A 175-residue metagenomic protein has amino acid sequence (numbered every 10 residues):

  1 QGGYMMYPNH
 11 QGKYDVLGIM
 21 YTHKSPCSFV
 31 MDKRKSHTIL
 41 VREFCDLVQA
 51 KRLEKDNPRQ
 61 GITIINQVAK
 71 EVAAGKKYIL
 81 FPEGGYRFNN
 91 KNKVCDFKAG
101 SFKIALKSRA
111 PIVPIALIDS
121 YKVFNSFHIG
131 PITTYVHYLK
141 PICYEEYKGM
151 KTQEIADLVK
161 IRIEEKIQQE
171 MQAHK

Functional and structural regions predicted by a protein language model:
Q1-G2, R42, G100, I132: Glycine-centered flexibility motif
G2-P58: Catalytic core of membrane glycerolipid acyltransferases/transacylases, capturing the structured, soluble-facing
I62-K175: Non-catalytic C-terminal accessory region of glycerolipid acyltransferases and related lyso-lipid remodeling enzymes
